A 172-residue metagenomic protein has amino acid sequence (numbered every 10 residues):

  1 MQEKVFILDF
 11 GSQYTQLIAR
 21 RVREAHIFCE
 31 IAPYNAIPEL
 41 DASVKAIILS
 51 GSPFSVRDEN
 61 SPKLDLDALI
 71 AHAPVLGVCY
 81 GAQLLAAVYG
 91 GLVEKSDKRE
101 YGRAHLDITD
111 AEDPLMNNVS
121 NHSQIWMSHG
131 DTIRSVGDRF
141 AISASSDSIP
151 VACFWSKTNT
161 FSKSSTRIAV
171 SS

Functional and structural regions predicted by a protein language model:
Q2-I7, S12-G77, A82-Q83, Y89: Flexible gly/pro-rich beta->alpha loop and the following alpha-helix that scaffold active-site loops
P62-V78, Q83-S172: Pocket-forming structural segment of enzyme catalytic cores
